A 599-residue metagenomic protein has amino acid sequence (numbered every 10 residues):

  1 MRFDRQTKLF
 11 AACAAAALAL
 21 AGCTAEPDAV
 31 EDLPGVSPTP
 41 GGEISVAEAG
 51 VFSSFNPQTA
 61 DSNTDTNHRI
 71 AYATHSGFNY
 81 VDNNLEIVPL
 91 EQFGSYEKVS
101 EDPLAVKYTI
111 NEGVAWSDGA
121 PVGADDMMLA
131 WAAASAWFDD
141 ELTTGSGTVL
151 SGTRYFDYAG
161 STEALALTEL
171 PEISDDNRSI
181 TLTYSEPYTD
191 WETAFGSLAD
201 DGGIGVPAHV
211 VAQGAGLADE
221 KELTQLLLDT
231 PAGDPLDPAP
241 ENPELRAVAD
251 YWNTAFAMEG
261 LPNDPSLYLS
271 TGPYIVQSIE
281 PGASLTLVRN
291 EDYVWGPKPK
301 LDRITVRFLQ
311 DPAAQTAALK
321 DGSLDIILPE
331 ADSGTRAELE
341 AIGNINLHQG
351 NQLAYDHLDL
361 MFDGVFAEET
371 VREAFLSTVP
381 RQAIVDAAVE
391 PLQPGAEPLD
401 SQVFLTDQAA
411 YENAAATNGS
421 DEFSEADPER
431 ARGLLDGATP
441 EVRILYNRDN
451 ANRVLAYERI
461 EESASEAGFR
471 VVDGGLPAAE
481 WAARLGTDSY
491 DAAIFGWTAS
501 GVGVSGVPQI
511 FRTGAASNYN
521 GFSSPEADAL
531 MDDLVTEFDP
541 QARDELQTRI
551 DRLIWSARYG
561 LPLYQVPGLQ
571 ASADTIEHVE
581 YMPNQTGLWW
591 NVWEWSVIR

Functional and structural regions predicted by a protein language model:
A47-E101, L269: N-terminal lobe/hinge region of extracytoplasmic solute-binding protein
N56, D219, F366-A409, D551-P562: Periplasmic-binding protein-like
A133, P262-P265, E291-A337: Ligand-site clamp/hinge motif
T148-Y251: Surface-exposed binding/hinge segments that line and control ligand-binding clefts or catalytic entry sites
E280-A283, S424-A499, P540: Ligand/substrate-recognition segments at binding pockets and active sites
V385-A388, G419-F423, R470-W481, G506-T575 (+1 more regions): Extracytoplasmic/peripheral linker and loop segments enriched in polar/acidic and small residues with frequent Thr/Pro
L392-L434, R448-R453: Structural transition elements
S572-R599: Long beta-strand-rich cores associated with HINT superfamily self-processing modules
